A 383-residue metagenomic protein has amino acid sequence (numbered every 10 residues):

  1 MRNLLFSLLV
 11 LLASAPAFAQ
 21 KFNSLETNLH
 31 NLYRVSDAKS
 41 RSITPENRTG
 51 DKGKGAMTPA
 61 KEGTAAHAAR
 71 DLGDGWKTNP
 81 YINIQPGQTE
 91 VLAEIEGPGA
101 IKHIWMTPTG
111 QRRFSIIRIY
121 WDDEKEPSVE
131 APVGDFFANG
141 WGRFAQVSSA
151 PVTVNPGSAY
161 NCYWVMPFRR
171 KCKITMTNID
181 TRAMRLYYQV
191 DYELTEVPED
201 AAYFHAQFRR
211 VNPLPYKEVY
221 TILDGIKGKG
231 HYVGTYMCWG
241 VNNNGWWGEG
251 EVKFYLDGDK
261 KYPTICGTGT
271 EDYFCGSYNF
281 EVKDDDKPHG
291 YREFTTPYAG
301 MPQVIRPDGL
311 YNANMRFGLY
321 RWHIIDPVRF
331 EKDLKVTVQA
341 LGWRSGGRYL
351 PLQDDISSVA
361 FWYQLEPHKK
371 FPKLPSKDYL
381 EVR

Functional and structural regions predicted by a protein language model:
L4-A13: Sec-dependent N-terminal signal peptides
A15-A19: Sec/Tat signal peptide C-region and signal peptidase I cleavage site
Q20-R383: Beta-strand-centric surfaces of beta-sandwich/beta-rich domains
